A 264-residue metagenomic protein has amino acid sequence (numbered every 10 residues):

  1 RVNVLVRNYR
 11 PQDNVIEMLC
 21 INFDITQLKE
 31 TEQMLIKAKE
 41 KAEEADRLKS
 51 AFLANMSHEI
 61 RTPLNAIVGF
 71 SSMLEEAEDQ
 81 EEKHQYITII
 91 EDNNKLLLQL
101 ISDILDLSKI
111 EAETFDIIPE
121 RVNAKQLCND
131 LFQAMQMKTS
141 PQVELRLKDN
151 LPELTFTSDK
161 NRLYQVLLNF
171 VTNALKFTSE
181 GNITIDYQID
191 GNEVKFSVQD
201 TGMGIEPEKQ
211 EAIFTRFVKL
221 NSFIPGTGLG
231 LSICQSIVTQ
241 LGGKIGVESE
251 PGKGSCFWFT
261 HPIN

Functional and structural regions predicted by a protein language model:
V2-M18: Short loop/turn elements at sensory-signaling interfaces that couple input to output
I21: Sensory beta-strand/linker motifs that couple input domains to effectors
E32-L74: Primarily the dimerization/phosphotransfer
D92-L98: Short alpha-helical segment of the dimerization/phosphotransfer core of two-component systems
S108-P119: Helix-loop junction within the histidine kinase core
I205-F217, F257: Short conserved segment of the HATPase_c
G230, C234: Short alpha-helical Gxxx[C/S/T] motif in the catalytic ATP-binding
